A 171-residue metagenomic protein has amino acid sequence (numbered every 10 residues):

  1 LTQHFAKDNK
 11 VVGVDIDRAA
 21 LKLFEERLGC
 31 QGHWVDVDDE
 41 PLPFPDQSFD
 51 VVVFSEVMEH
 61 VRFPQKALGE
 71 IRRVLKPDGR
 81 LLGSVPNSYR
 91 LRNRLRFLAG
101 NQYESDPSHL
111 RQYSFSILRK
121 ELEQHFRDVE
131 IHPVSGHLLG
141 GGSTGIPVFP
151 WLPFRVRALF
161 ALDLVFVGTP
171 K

Functional and structural regions predicted by a protein language model:
L1-D8: Conserved SAM-binding loop of SAM-dependent methyltransferases across substrates and taxa, primarily the Class I
K10-D15: Conserved SAM-binding motif I beta-strand of class I
I16-A19, L23, L28, W34 (+5 more regions): S-adenosyl-L-methionine-dependent methyltransferase catalytic module, highlighting the catalytic core
P41-D46: Short conserved loop adjoining the S-adenosyl-L-methionine
